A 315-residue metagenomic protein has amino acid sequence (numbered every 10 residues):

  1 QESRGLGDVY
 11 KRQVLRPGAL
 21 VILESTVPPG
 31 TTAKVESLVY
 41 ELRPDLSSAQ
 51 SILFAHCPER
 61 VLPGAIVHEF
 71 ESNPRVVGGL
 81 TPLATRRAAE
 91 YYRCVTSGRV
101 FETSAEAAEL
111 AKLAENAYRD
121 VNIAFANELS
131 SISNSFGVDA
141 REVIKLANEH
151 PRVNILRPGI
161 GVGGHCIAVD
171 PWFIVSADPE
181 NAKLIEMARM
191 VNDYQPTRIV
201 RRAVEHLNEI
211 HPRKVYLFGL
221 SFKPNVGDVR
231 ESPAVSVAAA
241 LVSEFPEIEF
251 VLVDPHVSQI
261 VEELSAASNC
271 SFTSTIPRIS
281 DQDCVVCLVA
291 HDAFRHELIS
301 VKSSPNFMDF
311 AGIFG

Functional and structural regions predicted by a protein language model:
Q1-Y10: Single conserved hydrophobic/aromatic residue that forms the stacking wall/gate of nucleotide- or nucleobase-binding
R12-R16, S48, I210, F245 (+1 more regions): Short, conserved loop/helix-junction motifs that constitute active-site signature segments in enzyme catalytic cores
P17-A33: Conserved Rossmann-fold NAD(P)-dependent oxidoreductase catalytic core, especially the SDR/UDP-sugar
E24, G79, V286-A290, F310: Short, well-ordered coil/turn residues at beta-beta hairpins and beta-strand->alpha-helix junctions within
S37-C57, V61-V153: Internal alpha-helical scaffold of NAD(P)-dependent oxidoreductase catalytic cores
E106-E109, A117-R213: Interdomain hinge/lid region at the active-site interface of Rossmann-like NAD(P)-dependent oxidoreductases
Y216, P224-L264: NAD(P)-binding Rossmann-fold cofactor-contacting core
S268-Q282: Short acidic low-complexity segments
